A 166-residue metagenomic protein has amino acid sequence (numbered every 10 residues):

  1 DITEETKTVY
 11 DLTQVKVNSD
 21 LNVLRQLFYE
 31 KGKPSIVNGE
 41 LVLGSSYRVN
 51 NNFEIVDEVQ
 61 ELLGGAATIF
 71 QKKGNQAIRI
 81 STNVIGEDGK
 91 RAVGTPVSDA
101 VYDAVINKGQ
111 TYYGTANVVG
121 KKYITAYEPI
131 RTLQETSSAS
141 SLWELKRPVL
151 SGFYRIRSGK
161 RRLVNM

Functional and structural regions predicted by a protein language model:
D1-L41: Juxtamembrane extracytoplasmic/periplasmic/luminal helical "stalk" adjacent to the first N-terminal
K7-Y10, S45-V49, R91-A92: Hydrophobic alpha-helical scaffolding
Q14, F53-V56, Y127: Extracytoplasmic/secreted envelope proteins and their assembly/folding machinery, especially bacterial periplasmic
V42-R48, K121-F153: Conserved beta-strands of PAS-like sensory domains
V49-A67, I80-G120, W143, P148-G159: Extracytoplasmic/periplasmic sensor domains and loops in membrane signaling proteins
T68-N75: Short hydrophobic alpha-helical segments used for membrane anchoring or interfacial signaling
A77-R79, S137: Hydrophobic "anchor" residues
Y123, G159-M166: Selective recognition of signaling/oligomerization transmembrane alpha-helices
